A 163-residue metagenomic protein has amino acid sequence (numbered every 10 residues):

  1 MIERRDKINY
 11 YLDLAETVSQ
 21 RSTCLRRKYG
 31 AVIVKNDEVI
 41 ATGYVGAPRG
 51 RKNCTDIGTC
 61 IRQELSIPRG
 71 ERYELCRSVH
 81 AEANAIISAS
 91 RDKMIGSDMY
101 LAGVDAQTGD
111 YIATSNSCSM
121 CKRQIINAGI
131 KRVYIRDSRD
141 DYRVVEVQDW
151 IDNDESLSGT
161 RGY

Functional and structural regions predicted by a protein language model:
I2-D6, D13, Q20, A41-Y163: Zn2+-dependent cytidine deaminase-like catalytic core
I8-Y11, L25: Hydrophobic (often cysteine-bearing) scaffold residues that line and stabilize catalytic clefts of nucleotide/cofactor
T17, R21-L25: Short loop/turn motifs at secondary-structure junctions and domain boundaries
C24, K28, M94-I95: Secondary-structure boundary/capping residues
K28-G43: Short beta-strand scaffold segments in enzyme catalytic cores
